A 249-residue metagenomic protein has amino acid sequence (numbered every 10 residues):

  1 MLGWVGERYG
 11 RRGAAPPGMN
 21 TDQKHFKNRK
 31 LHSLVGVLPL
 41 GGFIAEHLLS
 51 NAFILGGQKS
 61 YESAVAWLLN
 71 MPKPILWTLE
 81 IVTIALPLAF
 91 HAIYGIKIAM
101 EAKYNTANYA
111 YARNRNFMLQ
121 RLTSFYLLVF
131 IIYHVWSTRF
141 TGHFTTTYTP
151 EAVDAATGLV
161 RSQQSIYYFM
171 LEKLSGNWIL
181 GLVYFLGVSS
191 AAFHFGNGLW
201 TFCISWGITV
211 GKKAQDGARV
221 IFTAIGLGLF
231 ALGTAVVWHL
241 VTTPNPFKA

Functional and structural regions predicted by a protein language model:
M1-A249: Membrane-embedded alpha-helical bundles that constitute the cytochrome b-like, heme-associated redox core of multi-pass
